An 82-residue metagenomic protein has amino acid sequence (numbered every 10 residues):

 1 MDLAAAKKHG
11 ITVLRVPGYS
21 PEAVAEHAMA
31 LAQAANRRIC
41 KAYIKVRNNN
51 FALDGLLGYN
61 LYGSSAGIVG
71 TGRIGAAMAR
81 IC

Functional and structural regions predicted by a protein language model:
M1-L14: An N-terminal-biased, well-structured beta-alpha scaffold segment characteristic of Rossmann-like dinucleotide-binding
H9, P17-S65, A77-R80: Phosphate-binding beta-alpha-beta segment of Rossmann-like dinucleotide-binding domains, i.e., the NAD(P)
I68: Short glycine-aspartate micro-motif
T71-G72: Glycine-rich Rossmann-fold phosphate-binding loop(s) that bind the pyrophosphate of adenine dinucleotide cofactors
